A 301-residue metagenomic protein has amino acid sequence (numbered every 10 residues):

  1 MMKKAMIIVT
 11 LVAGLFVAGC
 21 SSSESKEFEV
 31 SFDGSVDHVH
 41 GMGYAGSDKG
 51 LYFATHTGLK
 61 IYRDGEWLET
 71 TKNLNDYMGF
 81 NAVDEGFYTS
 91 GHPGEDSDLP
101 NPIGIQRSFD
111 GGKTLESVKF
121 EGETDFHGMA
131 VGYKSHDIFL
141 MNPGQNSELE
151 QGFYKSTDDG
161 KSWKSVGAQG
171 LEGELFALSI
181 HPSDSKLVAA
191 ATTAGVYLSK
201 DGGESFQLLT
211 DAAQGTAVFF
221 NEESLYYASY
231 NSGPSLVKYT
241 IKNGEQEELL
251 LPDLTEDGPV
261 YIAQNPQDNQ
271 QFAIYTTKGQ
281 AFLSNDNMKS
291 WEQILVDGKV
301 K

Functional and structural regions predicted by a protein language model:
F16-G19: C-terminal motif of bacterial Sec signal peptides marking the signal peptidase cleavage site
S21-S23: Bacterial signal peptide processing site
S31-K60, K72-G79: Beta-strand-rich domains and repeat architectures in extracellular enzymes and scaffolds, especially beta-propellers
V39-G43, N75-D84, E123-V131, G173-I180 (+3 more regions): Repeated scaffold domains used in trafficking and secretory/extracellular systems, primarily beta-propellers
L51, F87, I138, L187-V188 (+2 more regions): Hydrophobic beta-strand positions that form the internal "hydrophobic ladder" of WD40/Gbeta-like beta-propeller blades
H56, H92-G94, M141-Q145, T193 (+2 more regions): Short loop/turn segments immediately following the C-termini of beta-strands
T57-T70, L74, P102-K119, G152-G167 (+3 more regions): Asp-box/BNR beta-propeller loop motif
D96-P102, G144-Q151, A191, Y230-S235: Short, solvent-exposed loop/turn segments at conserved positions within beta-propeller repeat blades
